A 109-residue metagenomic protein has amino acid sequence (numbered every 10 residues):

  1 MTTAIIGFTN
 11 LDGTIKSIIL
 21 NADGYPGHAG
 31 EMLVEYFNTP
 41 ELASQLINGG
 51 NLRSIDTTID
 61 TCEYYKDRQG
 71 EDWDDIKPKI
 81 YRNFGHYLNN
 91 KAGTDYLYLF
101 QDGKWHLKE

Functional and structural regions predicted by a protein language model:
M1-Y25: Short, extreme N-terminal segment that most often corresponds to the first beta-strand
T2, D23-L33, Q69-G70: Extracellular/luminal recognition modules and glycoprotein regions
T9, G27, H106-K108: Residues in flexible loops and secondary-structure boundaries
V34-E109: Low-complexity intrinsically disordered segments
